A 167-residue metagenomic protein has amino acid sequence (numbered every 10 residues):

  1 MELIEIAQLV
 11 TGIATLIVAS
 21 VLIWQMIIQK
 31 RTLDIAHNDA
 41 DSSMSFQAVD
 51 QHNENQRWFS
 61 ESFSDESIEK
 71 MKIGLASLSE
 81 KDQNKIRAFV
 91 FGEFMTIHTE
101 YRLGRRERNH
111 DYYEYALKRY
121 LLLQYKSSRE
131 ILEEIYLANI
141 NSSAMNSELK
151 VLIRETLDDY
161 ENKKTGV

Functional and structural regions predicted by a protein language model:
M1-E2: N-terminal hydrophobic targeting signals that begin at the initiator methionine
E5, L9, W24, R31-V167: Amphipathic alpha-helical "stem/stalk" segments
V10-S20: Lipid-exposed faces of alpha-helical membrane segments in multi-pass integral membrane proteins
L16, W24-I27: Hydrophobic alpha-helical segments of integral membrane proteins
